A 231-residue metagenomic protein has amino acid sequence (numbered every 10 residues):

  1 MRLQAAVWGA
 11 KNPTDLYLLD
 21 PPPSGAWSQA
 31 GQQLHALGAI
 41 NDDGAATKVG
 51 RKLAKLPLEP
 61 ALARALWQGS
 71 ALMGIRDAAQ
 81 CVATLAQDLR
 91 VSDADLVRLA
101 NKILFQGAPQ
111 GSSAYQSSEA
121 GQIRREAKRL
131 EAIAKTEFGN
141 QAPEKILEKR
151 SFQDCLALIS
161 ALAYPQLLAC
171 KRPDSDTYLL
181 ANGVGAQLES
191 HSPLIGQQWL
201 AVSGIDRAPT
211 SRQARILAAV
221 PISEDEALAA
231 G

Functional and structural regions predicted by a protein language model:
M1-G231: Second RecA-like catalytic domain
